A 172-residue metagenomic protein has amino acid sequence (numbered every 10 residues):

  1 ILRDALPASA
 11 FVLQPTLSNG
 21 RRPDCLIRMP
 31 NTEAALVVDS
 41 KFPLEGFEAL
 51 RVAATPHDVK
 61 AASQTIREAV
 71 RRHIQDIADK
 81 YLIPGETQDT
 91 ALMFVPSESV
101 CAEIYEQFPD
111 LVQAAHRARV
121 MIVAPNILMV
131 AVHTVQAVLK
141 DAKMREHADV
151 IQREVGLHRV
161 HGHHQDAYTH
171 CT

Functional and structural regions predicted by a protein language model:
I1-T172: Amphipathic, heptad-repeat alpha-helical coiled-coil/stalk segments that mediate oligomerization, tethering
